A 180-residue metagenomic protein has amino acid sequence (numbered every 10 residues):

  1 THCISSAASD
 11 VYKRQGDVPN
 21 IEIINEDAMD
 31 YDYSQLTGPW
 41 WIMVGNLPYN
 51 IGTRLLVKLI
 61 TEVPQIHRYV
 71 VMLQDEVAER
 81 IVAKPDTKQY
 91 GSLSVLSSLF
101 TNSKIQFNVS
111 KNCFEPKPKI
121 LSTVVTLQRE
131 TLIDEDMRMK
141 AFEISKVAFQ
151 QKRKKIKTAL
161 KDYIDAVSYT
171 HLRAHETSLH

Functional and structural regions predicted by a protein language model:
T1-Y12, H171-H180: Single conserved hydrophobic/aromatic residue that forms the stacking wall/gate of nucleotide- or nucleobase-binding
C3, D32-S34, G91, I164 (+2 more regions): Compositionally biased, intrinsically disordered low-complexity regions enriched in proline and serine
S6-E143, V147: Catalytic cores of RNA-modifying enzymes
E79, K154, L179: Glycine-centered loop/turn positions within well-structured domains that cap or flank conserved ligand/cofactor-binding
V147-R173: C-terminal lobe and adjacent flexible extensions of AdoMet/dcAdoMet transferase-like proteins
